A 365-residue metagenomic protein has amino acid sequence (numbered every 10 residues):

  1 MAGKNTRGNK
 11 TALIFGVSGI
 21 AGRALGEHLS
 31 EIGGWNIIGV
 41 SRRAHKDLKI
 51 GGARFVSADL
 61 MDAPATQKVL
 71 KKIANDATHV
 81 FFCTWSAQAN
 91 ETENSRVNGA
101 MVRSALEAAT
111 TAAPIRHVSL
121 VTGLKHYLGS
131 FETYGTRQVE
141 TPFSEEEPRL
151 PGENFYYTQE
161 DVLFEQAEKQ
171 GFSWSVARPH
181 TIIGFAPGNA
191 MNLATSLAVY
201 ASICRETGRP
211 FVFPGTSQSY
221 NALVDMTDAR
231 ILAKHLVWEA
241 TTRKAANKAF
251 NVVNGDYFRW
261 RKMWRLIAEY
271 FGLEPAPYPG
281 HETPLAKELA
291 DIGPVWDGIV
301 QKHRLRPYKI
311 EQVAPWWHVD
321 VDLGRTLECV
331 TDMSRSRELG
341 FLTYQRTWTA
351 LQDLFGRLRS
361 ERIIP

Functional and structural regions predicted by a protein language model:
G3-G34: N-terminal Rossmann NAD(P)H-binding glycine-rich loop of SDR-like oxidoreductase domains
G33-A44: Conserved glycine-rich Rossmann-like NAD(P)H-binding loop of the short-chain dehydrogenase/reductase
H45-K49, A53-S104, A108: NAD(P)H-binding glycine-rich loop region in Rossmannoid oxidoreductase-like domains and their noncatalytic homologs
T78-F82, T92-F155: Conserved Rossmann-fold NAD(P)-dependent oxidoreductase catalytic core, especially the SDR/UDP-sugar
E147-H180, F185: Active-site Tyr-X1-5-Lys
Q170, G184-Y200, R230, W238-F250 (+1 more regions): Glycine/proline-rich active-site loop of Rossmann-fold NAD(P)-dependent oxidoreductases
V199-T227: A conserved pocket-lining segment of Rossmann-fold NAD(P)-dependent short-chain dehydrogenase/reductase
A233-V319, D332-S334, E338, F355-R362: Mid/C-terminal beta-alpha module of Rossmann-like enzyme folds, strongest in SDR-family dehydrogenases/epimerases
